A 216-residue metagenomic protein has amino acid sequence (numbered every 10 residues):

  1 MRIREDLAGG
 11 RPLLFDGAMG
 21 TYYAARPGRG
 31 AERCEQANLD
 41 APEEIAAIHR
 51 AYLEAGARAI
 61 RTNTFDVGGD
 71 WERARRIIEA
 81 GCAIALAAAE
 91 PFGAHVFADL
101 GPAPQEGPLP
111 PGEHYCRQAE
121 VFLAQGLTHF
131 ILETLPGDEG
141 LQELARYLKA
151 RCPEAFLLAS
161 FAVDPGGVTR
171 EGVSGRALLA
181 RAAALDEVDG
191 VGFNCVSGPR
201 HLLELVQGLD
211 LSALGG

Functional and structural regions predicted by a protein language model:
M1-G216: Domain-level signal for soluble alpha/beta catalytic cores
